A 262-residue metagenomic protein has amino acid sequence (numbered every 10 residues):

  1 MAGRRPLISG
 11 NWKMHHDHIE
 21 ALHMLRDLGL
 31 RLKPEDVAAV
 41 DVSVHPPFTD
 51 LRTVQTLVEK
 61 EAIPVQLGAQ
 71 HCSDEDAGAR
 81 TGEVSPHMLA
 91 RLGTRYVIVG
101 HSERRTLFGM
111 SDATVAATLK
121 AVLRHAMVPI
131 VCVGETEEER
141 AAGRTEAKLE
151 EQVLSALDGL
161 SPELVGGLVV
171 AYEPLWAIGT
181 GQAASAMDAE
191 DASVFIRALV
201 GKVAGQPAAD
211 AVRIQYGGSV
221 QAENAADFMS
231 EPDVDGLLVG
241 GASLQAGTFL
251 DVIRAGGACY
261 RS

Functional and structural regions predicted by a protein language model:
M1-S262: Active-site loop-to-helix "anion-binding N-cap" substructures in soluble metabolic enzymes
